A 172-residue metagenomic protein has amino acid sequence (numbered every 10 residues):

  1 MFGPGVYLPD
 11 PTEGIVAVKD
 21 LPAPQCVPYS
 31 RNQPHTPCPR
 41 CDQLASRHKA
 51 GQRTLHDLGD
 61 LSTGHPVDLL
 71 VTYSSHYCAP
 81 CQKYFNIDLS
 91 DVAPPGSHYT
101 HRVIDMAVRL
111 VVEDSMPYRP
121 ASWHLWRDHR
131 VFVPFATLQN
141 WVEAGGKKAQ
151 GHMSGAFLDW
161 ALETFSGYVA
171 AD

Functional and structural regions predicted by a protein language model:
M1, L61-Y168: Short, positively charged, Gly/Tyr-enriched micro-motifs that form contact patches at catalytic or ligand/partner
M1-S90: Short, conserved DNA-binding cores of transcription-related domains
A171: Active-site flanking residues adjacent to catalytic metal/cofactor-binding acidic residues
